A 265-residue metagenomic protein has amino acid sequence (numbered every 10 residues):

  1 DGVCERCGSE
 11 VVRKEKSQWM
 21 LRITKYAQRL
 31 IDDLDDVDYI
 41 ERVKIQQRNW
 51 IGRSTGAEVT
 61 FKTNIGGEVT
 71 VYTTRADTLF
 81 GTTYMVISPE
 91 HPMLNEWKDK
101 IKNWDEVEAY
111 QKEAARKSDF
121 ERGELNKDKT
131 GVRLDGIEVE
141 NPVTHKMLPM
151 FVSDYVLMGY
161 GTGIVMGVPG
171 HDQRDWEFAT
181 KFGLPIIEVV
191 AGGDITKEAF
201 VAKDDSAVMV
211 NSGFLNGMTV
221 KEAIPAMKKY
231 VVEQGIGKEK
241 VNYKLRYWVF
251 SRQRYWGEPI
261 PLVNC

Functional and structural regions predicted by a protein language model:
D1-V69, A76, I164-C265: Residue patterns forming the tRNA-binding/recognition surfaces of aminoacyl-tRNA synthetases and related DALR
M20-T55, S88-L134: Amphipathic alpha-helical
L21-R22, T70-Y72, L79-S88, L148-V152 (+1 more regions): Short hydrophobic-aromatic micro-motifs
T74, P89, P142, V152-Y155 (+1 more regions): Fold-independent oxyanion-binding glycine-rich loops and adjacent beta-strand/coil segments at enzyme active sites
A76-K98, R254-C265: Structured, non-catalytic alpha/beta "coupling" segments that mediate domain-domain communication and provide generic
N95-E198: Catalytic alpha/beta core of large soluble enzyme barrels
